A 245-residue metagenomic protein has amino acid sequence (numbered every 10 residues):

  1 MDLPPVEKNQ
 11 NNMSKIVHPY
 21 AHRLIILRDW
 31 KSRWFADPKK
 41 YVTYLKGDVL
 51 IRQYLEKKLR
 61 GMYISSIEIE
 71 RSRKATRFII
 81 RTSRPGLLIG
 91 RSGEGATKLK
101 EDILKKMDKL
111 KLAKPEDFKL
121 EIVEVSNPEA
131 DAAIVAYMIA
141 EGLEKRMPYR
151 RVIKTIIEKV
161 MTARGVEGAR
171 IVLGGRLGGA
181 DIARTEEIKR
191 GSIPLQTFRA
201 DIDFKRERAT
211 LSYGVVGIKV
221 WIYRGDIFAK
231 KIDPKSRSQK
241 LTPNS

Functional and structural regions predicted by a protein language model:
D2-S245: RNA-contacting regions in translation and RNA-metabolism proteins, encompassing KH/S1 modules where present
